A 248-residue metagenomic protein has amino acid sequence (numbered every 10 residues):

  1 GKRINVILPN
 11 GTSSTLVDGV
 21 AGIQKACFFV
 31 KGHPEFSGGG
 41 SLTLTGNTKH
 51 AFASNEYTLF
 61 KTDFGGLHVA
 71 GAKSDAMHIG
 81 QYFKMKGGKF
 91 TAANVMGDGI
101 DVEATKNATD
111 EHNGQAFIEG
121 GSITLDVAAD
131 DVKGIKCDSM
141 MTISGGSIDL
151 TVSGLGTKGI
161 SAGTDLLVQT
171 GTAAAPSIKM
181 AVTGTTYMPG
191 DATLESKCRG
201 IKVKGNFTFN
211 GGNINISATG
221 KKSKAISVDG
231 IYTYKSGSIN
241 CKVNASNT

Functional and structural regions predicted by a protein language model:
G1-T248: A composition-driven surface/loop motif
